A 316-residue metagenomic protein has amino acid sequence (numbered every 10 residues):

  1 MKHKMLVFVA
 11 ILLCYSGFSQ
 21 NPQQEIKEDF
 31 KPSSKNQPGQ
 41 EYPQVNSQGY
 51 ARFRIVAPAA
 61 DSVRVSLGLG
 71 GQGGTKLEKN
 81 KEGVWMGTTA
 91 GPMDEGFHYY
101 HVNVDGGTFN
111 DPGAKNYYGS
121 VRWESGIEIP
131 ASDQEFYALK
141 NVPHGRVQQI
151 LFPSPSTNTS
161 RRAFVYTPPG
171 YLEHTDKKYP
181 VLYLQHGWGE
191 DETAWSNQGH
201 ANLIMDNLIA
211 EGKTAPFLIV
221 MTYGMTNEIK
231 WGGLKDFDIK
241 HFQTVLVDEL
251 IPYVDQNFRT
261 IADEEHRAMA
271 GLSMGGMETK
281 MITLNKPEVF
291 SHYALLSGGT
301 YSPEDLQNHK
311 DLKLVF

Functional and structural regions predicted by a protein language model:
M1-Q23: Bacterial Sec-dependent N-terminal signal peptides
P22, I26-S34, G39-Q40, V45-R64 (+2 more regions): Non-catalytic cap/lid and distal C-terminal segments of serine-dependent acyl enzymes
